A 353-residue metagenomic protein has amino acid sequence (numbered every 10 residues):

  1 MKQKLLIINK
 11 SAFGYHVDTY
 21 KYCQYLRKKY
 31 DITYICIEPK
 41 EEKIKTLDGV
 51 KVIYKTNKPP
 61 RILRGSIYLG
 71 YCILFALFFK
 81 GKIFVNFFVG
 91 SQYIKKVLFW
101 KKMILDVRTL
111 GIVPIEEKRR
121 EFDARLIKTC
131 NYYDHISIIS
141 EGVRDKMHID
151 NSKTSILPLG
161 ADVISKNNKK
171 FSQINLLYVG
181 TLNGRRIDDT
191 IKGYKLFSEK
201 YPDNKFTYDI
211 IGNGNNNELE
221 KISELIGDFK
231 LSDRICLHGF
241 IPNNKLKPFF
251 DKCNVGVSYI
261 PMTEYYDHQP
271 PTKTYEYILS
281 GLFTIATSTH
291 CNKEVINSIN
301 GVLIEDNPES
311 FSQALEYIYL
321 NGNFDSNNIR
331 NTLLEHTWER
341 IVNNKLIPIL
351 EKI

Functional and structural regions predicted by a protein language model:
M1-K40, H135: N-terminal subdomain of nucleotide-sugar transferases
L5-I8, S137, N167-R186, T190-K195 (+1 more regions): Conserved donor-binding/catalytic core segment of Leloir-type glycosyltransferases
F13, R185, N244-P248, G256-E276 (+1 more regions): Nucleotide-sugar-dependent
Q24, G70-F78, F99, L105 (+2 more regions): Membrane-proximal helix-turn-helix segments that form the acceptor-binding/catalytic region of lipid-linked
E41-E42, R64-I73, K82-W100, L105-V107 (+1 more regions): An aromatic- and histidine-rich active-site surface loop
L126-K166, Y178-G184: Donor nucleotide-sugar binding/catalytic pocket of nucleotide-sugar-dependent glycosyltransferases
G212, E220-K247: Nucleotide-activated donor-binding/catalytic signature segment of Leloir-type glycosyltransferases, i.e., the conserved
S298-E309, Y317-G322: Conserved acidic donor-binding segment of nucleotide-sugar-dependent glycosyltransferases
